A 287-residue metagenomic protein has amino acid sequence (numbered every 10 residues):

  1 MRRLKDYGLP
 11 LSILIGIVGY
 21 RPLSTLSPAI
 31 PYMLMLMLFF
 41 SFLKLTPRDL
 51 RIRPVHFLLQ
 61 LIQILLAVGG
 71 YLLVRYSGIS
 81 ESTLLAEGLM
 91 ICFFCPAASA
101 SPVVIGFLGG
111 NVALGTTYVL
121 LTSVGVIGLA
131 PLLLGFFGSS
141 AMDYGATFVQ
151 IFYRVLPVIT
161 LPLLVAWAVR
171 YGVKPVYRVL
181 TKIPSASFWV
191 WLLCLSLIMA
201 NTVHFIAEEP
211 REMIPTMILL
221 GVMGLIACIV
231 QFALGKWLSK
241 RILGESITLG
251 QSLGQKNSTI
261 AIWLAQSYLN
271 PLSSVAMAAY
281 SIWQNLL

Functional and structural regions predicted by a protein language model:
M1-L287: Alpha-helical transmembrane segments of multi-pass small-molecule/ion transporters
